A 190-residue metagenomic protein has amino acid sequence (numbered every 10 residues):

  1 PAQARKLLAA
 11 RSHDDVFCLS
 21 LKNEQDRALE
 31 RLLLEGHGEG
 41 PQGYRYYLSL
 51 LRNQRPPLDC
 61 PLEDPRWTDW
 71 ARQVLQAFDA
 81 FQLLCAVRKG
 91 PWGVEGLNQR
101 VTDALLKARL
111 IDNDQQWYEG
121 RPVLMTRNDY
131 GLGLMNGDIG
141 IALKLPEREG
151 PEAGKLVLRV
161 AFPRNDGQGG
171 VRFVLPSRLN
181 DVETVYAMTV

Functional and structural regions predicted by a protein language model:
P1-V123, D129-L132: Conserved helicase motor core of P-loop NTPases
Q99-V190: Conserved nucleotide-binding/hydrolysis modules and their immediate coupling elements across P-loop/ASCE NTPase motors
